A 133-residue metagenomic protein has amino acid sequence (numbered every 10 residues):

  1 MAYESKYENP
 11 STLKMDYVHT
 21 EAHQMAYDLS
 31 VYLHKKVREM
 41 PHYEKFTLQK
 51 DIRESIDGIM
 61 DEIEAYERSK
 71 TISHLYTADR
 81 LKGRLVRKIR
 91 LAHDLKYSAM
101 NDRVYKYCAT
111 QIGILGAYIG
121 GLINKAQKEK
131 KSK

Functional and structural regions predicted by a protein language model:
M1-K133: Amphipathic alpha-helical assembly/interaction segments
